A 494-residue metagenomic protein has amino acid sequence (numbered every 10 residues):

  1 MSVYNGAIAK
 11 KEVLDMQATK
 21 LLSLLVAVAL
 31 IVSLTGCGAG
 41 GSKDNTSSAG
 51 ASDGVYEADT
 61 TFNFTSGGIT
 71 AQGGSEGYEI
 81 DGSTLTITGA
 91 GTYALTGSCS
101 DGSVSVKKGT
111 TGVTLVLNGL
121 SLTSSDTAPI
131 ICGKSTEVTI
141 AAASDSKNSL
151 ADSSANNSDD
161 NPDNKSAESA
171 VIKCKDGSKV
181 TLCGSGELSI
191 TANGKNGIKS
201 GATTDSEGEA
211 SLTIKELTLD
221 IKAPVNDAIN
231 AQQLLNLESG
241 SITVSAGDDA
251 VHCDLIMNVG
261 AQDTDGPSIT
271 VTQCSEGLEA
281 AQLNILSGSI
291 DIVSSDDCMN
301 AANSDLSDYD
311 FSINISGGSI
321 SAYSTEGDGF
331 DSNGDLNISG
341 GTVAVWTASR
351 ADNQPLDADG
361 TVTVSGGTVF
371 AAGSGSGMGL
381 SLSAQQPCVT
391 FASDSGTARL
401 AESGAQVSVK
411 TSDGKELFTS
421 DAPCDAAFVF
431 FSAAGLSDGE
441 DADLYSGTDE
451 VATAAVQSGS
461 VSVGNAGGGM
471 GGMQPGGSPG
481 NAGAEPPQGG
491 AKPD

Functional and structural regions predicted by a protein language model:
M1-D15: Short, Lys/Arg-enriched N-terminal segments with co-localized hydrophobic residues within the first ~10-30 amino acids
K11-D15, K20-V26, L30-I31, C37-D494: A composition-driven surface/loop motif
